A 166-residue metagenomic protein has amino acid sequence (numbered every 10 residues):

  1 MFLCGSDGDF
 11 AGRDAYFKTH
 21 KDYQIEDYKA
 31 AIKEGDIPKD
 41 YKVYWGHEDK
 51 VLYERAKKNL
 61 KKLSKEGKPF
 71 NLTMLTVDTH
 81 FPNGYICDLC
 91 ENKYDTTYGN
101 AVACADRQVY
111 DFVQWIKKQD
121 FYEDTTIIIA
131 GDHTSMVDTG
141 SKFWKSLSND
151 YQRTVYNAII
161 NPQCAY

Functional and structural regions predicted by a protein language model:
M1-Y166: Solvent-exposed soluble domains appended to multi-pass membrane proteins
